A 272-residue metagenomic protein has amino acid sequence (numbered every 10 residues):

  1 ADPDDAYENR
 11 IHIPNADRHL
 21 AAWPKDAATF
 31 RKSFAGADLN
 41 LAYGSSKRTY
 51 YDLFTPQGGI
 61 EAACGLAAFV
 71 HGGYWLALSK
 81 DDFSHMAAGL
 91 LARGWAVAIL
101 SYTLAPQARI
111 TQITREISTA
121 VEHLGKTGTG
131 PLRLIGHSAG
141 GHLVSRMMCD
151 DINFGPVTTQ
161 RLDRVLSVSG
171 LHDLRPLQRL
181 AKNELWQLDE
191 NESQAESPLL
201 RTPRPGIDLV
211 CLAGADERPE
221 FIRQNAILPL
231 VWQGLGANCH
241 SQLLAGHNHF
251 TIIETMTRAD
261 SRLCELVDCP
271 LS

Functional and structural regions predicted by a protein language model:
D2, A6-G59: N-terminal cap/lid segment of alpha/beta-hydrolase-fold proteins
Q57-L90: Short, surface-exposed "cap/lid" segments of acyl-processing enzymes
F69-G72, I99, I135, C211: Structural cue for short, hydrophobic secondary-structure segments
V70, V168, L244-H247: Alpha/beta-hydrolase
L78-A87, A98-R133, R258: Catalytic nucleophile-loop/oxyanion-hole region of alpha/beta-hydrolase and closely related hydrolase-like folds
T119-K182, S193: Primarily recognizes the serine-hydrolase "nucleophile elbow" in alpha/beta-hydrolase and SGNH/GDSL folds
T158-T159, R164-Q178, E190-I227: The feature captures the conserved acid-bearing segment of alpha/beta-hydrolase catalytic domains
I222, A226-P229, Q233-S272: C-terminal catalytic histidine-bearing segment of alpha/beta-hydrolase fold enzymes
